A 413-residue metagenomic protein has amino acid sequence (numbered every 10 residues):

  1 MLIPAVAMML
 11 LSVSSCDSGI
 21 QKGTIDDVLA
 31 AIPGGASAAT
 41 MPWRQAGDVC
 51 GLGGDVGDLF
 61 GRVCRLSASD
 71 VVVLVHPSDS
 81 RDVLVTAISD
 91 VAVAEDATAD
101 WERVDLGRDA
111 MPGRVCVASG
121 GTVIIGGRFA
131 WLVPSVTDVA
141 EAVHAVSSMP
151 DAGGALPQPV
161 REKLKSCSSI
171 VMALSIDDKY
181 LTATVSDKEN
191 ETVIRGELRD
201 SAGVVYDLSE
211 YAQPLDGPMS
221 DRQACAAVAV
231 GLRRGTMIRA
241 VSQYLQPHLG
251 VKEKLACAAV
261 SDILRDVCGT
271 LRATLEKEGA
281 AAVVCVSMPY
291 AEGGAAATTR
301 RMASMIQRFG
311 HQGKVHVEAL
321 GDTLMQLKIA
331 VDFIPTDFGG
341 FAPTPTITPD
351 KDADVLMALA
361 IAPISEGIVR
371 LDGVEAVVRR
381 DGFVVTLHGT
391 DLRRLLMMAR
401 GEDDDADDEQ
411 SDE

Functional and structural regions predicted by a protein language model:
I3-S12: Bacterial N-terminal signal peptides
C16-P112, S147-P150, A155-I176, R199-V283 (+4 more regions): Structural boundary/hinge residues at secondary-structure and domain interfaces
V71-V75, T122-G126, K179-E189, G269-K277 (+1 more regions): Broad, structure-driven detector of short, well-ordered beta-strand segments within folded domains
D82-A87, A130-L132, V283-S287, V384-V385: Short, structured motif recognition centered on aromatic/hydrophobic residues
I88-A92, R128, S135-T137, R199-S201 (+3 more regions): Solvent-exposed coil/turn segments that connect beta secondary-structure elements in extracytoplasmic/periplasmic
R114-D177, Y211, K314-D407, D412-E413: A conserved glycine-rich beta-strand in the N-terminal activation segment of trypsin-fold
D138, K252-E253, G294, D352: Intrinsically disordered, low-complexity coil/linker segments enriched for acidic/polar and small residues
I194-G196: Short, well-ordered beta-strand segments enriched in hydrophobic/aromatic residues
